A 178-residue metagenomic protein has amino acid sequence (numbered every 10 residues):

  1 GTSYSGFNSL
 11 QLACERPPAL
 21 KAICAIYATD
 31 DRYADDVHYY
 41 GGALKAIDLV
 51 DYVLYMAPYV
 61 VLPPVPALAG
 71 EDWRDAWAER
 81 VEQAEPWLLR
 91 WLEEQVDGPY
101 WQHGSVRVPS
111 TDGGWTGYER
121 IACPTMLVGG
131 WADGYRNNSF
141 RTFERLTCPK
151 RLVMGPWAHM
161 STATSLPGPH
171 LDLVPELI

Functional and structural regions predicted by a protein language model:
G1-Q11: Glycine-rich nucleophile elbow surrounding the catalytic serine of serine-hydrolase chemistry
C14-R120: Accessory cap/linker subdomain of secreted extracellular hydrolases
I121, M126-G129: Short beta-strand/loop motif that positions the catalytic acidic residue of the alpha/beta-hydrolase fold
W131-Y135, H159: Acidic catalytic loop of the alpha/beta-hydrolase fold
N137-K150: Active-site-adjacent alpha-helix of alpha/beta-hydrolase-fold enzymes
T147-S161: Catalytic histidine neighborhood in serine/cysteine hydrolases with alpha/beta-hydrolase-type architecture
A158-H170: Catalytic histidine-centered segment of alpha/beta-hydrolase-like enzymes
P169-I178: Catalytic active-site module of serine/aspartate enzymes centered on a nucleophile-bearing elbow/loop
